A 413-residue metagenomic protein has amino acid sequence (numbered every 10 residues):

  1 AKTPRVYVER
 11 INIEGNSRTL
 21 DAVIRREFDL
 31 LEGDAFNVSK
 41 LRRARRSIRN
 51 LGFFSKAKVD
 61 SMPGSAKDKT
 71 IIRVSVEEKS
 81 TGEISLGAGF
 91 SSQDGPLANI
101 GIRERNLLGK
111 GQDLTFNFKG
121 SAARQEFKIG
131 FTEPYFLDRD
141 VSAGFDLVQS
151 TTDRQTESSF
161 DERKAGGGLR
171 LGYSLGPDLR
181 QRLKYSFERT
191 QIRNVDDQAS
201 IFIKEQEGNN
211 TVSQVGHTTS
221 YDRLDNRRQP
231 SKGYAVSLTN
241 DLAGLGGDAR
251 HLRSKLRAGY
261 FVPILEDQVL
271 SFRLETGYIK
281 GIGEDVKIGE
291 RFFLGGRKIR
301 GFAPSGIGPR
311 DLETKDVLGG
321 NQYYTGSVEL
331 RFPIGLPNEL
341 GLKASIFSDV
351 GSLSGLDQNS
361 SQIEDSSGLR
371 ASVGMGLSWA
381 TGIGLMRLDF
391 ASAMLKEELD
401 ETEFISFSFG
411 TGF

Functional and structural regions predicted by a protein language model:
A1-F90, G101, T115-Y135, S254-R257 (+2 more regions): Periplasmic polypeptide-binding modules associated with outer-membrane biogenesis and secretion
E9, N50, S65, E83 (+5 more regions): C-terminal outer-membrane beta-barrel translocator/porin domains of Gram-negative envelope proteins and their
F28, T81-S92, A98-S121, A143-D153 (+5 more regions): Transmembrane beta-strand segments that form the barrel wall of outer-membrane beta-barrel proteins
F54-S55, G82-I84, G95, L107-L114 (+6 more regions): Repeated loop/turn-to-beta-strand initiation elements of outer-membrane beta-barrel proteins
S75-E77, R103-R105, K128-P134, V148 (+8 more regions): Transmembrane beta-barrel domains of outer membrane proteins
F90-L97, F116-F127, Q155-E162, N209 (+3 more regions): Solvent-exposed loop/turn segments connecting transmembrane beta-strands in outer-membrane beta-barrel proteins
P96, Q125-F127, Q149-D153, D161-G167 (+7 more regions): Transmembrane beta-barrel architecture of outer-membrane proteins
F127-N209: Transmembrane beta-barrel wall of Gram-negative outer-membrane proteins
